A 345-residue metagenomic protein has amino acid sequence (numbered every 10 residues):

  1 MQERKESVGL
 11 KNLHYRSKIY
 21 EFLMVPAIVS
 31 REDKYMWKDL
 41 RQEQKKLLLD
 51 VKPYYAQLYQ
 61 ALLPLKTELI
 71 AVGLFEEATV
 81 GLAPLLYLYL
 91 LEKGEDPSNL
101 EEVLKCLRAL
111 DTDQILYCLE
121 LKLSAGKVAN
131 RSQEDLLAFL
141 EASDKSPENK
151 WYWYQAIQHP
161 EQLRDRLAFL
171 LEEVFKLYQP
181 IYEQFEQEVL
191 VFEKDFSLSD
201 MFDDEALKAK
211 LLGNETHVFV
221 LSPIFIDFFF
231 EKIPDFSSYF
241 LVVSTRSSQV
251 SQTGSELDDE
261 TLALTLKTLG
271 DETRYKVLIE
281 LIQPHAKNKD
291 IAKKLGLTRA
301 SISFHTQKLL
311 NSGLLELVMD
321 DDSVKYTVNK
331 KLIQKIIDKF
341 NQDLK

Functional and structural regions predicted by a protein language model:
M1-L212, T216: N-terminal, charged low-complexity regulatory/assembly segments
P180-L264: C-terminal regulatory or interaction extensions
E272-Y275, Q283-K287: Short capping segments at the starts of secondary-structure elements
K293, L310-N311: Alpha-helical residues within the helix-turn-helix
T298-S301: Helix-turn-helix DNA-binding motif, specifically the short coil turn and the N-cap/start of the second
T306-Q307: Short, hydrophobic-biased segments on the C-terminal half of alpha helices that form "recognition helices"
G313-D321: Beta-hairpin "wing" of winged helix-turn-helix
V324-K345: Conserved segment of winged-helix/HTH DNA-binding domains
